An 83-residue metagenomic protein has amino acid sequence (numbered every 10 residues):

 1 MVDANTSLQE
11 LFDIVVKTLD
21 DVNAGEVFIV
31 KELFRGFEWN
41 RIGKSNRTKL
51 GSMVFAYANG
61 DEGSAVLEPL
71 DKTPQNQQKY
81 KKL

Functional and structural regions predicted by a protein language model:
M1-D3, G36-N40: Charged, low-complexity surface segments at secondary-structure and domain boundaries
M1-Q9, T18, K72-L83: Phospho-regulated, low-complexity intrinsically disordered regions of nuclear gene-regulatory and chromatin-associated
T6-V27, N40, A56-N59: Positively charged, polyanion-binding regions of nucleic-acid-associated proteins
L8, E38-M53, V66: Short, positively charged loop/turn segments that connect secondary-structure elements
E26-G36: Short acidic, hydrophobic short linear motifs in intrinsically disordered regions
E32, A56-L83: Charged low-complexity interaction tracts in eukaryotic proteins
